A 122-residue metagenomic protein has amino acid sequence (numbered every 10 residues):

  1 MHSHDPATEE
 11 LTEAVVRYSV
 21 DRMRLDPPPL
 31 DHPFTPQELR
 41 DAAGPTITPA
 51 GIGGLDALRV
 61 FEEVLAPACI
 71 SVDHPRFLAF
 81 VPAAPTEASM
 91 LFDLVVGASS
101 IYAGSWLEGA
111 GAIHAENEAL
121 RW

Functional and structural regions predicted by a protein language model:
M1-W122: N-terminal entrance/gating region of PLP-dependent enzymes' catalytic architecture
